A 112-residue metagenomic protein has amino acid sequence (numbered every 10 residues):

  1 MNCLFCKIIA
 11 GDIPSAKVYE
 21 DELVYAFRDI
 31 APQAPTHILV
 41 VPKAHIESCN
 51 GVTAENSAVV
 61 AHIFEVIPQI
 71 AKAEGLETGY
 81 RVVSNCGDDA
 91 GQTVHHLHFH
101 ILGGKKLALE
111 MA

Functional and structural regions predicted by a protein language model:
M1-A112: HIT superfamily nucleotide-processing domains
